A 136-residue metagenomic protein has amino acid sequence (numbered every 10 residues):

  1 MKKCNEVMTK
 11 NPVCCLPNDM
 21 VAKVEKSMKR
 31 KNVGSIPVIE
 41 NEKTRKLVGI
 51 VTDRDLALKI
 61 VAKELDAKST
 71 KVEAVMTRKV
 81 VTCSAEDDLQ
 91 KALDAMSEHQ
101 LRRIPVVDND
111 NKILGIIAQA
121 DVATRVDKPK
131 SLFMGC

Functional and structural regions predicted by a protein language model:
M1-K10, T52-T82, D88-E98, I113-C136: Tandem CBS (Bateman) regulatory domains
V13, N41-K46, E64-A67: A broad, low-specificity signal for short, low-complexity segments enriched in glycine/proline and polar/charged
C15-V33, E40, C83-Q100, V107 (+1 more regions): The conserved cystathionine-beta-synthase
M28, I36-D55, M96, I104-A120: A glycine-centered beta-loop-beta connector
